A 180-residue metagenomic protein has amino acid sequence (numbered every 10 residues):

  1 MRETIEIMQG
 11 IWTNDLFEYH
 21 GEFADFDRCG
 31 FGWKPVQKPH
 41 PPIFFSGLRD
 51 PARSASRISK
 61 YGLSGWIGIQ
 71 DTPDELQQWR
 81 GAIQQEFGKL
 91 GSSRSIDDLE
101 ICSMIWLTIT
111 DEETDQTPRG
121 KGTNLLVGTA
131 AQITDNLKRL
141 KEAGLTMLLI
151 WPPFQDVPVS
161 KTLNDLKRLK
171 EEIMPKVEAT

Functional and structural regions predicted by a protein language model:
M1-T180: Active-site-adjacent structural elements that line small-molecule/cofactor binding pockets in enzymes
